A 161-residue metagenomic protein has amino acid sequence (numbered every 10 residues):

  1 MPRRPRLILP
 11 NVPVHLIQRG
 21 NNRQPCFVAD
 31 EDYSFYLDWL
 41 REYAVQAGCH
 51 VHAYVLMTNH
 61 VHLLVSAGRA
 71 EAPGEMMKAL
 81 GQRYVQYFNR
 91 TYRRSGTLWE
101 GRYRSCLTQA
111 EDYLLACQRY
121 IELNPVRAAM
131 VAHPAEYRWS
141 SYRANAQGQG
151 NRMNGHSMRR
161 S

Functional and structural regions predicted by a protein language model:
M1-A53, M57-T58, S66-S161: Short Pro-Cys-Gly-centered "Cys-loop" motif that presents a nucleophilic cysteine in a tight turn
